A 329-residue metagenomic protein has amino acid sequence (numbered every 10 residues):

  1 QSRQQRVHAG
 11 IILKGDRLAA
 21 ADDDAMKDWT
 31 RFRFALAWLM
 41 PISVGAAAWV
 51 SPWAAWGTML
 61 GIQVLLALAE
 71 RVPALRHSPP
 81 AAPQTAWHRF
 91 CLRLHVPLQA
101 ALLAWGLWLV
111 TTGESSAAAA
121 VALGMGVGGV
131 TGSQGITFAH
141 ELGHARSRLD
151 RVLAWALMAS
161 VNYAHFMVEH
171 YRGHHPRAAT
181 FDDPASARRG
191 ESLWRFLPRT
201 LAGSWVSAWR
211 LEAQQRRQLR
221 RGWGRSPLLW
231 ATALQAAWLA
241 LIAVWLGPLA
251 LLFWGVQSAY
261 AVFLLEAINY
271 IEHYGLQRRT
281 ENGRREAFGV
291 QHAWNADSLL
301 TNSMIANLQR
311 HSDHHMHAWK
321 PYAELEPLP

Functional and structural regions predicted by a protein language model:
Q1-I12: Extreme N-terminal basic, low-complexity initiation segments that serve as generic localization/processing leaders
V7, A21-D22, D313: Intrinsically disordered, low-complexity cationic segments
D16-A25: Short, Lys/Arg-enriched N-terminal segments with co-localized hydrophobic residues within the first ~10-30 amino acids
M26-G45, S147-L228, L249, W254 (+1 more regions): Cytosolic/stromal cytosol-facing helical appendages immediately following the last transmembrane segment
K27-P73, A86-T112, A118-G132, G224-A267: Alpha-helical bilayer-embedded segments of polytopic membrane proteins, i.e., transmembrane/intramembrane helices
P52, H77-P80, Q99-A100, M158 (+2 more regions): Bulky hydrophobic/aromatic packing residues
V72-Q84, Q277: Membrane-helix interface/capping segments
P80-L201: Intramembrane catalytic core of multi-pass membrane enzymes that act on lipidic substrates
